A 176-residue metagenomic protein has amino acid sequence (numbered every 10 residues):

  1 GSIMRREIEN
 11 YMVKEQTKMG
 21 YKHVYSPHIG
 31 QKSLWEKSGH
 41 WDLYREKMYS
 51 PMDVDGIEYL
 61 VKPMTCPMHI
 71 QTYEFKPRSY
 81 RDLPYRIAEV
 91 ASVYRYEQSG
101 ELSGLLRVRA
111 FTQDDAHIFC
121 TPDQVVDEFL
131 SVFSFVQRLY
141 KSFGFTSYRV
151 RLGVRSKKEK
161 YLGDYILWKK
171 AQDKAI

Functional and structural regions predicted by a protein language model:
G1-I176: TRNA-recognition modules of translation machinery and tRNA-sensing kinases, especially anticodon-binding
